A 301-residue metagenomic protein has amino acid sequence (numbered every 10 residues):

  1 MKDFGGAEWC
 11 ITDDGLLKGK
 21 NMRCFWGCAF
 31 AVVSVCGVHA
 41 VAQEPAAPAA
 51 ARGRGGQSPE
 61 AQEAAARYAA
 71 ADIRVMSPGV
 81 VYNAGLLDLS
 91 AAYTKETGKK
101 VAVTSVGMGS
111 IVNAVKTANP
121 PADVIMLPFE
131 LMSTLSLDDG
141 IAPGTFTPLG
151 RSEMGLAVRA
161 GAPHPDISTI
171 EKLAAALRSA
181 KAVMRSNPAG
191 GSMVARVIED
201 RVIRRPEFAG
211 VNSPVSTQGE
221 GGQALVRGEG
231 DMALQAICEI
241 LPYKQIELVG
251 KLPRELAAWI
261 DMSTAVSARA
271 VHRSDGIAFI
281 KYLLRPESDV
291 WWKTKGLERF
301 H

Functional and structural regions predicted by a protein language model:
K2-G6: Extreme N-terminal basic, low-complexity initiation segments that serve as generic localization/processing leaders
D13-D14: Acidic/polar hotspots within intrinsically disordered regions
G19-F25: Positively charged n-region of N-terminal signal peptides that target proteins for export
G27-G37: Bacterial N-terminal signal peptides
A40-A42: Boundary at the C-terminal end of the N-terminal hydrophobic targeting segment
E44-A118, F129-D138, T147-S152, V158-H301: Exported/periplasmic ABC-transporter solute-binding proteins
P120-A122: Short acidic/histidine-rich motifs immediately flanking catalytic phosphotransfer sites in two-component signaling
